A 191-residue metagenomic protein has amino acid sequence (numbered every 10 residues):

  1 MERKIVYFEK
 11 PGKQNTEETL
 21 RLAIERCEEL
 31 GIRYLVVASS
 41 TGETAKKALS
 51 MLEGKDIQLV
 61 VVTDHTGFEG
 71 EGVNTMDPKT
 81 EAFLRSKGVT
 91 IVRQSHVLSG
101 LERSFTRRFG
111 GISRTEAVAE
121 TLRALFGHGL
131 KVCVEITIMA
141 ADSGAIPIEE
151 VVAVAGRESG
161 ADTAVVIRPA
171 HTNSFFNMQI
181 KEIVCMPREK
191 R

Functional and structural regions predicted by a protein language model:
M1-E25: Glycine-rich phosphate-binding "P-loop"
M1-F8, A117-T121, R191: Gly-rich Lys/Arg/Thr-decorated short loops/hinges at beta-loop-alpha junctions or inter-strand turns that position
K4-I5, D56-T115: Long, charge-dense
T16, V36-S39, V61, I91-S95 (+3 more regions): General beta-strand structural signal in soluble alpha/beta enzymes
R21, E25-D77: N-terminal active-site beta-alpha-beta segment that forms phosphate/nucleotide-binding and substrate-recognition loops
T41-K47, L130-M139, I148, A161-T163: Short glycine/serine/threonine-rich phosphate/pyrophosphate-binding segments that cradle anionic phosphate groups
R108-L125, L130-K131, I138-S143: Active-site/ligand-binding-proximal alpha/beta "capping" segment
E150-R191: Glycine-rich, aromatic-bearing surface loops/beta-hairpins
